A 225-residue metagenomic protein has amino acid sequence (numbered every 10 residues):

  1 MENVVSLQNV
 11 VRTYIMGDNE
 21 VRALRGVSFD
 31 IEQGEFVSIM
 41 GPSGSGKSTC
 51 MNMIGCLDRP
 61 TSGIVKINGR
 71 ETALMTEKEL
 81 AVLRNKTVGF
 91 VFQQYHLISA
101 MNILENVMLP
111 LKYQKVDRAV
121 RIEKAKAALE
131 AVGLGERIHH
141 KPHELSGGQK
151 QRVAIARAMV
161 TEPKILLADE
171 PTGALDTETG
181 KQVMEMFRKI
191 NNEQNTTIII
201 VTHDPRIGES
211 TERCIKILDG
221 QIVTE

Functional and structural regions predicted by a protein language model:
E2-I217: ABC family nucleotide-binding domain
D219-E225: Conserved switch/coupling elements of ABC/ABC-like ATPase nucleotide-binding domains
